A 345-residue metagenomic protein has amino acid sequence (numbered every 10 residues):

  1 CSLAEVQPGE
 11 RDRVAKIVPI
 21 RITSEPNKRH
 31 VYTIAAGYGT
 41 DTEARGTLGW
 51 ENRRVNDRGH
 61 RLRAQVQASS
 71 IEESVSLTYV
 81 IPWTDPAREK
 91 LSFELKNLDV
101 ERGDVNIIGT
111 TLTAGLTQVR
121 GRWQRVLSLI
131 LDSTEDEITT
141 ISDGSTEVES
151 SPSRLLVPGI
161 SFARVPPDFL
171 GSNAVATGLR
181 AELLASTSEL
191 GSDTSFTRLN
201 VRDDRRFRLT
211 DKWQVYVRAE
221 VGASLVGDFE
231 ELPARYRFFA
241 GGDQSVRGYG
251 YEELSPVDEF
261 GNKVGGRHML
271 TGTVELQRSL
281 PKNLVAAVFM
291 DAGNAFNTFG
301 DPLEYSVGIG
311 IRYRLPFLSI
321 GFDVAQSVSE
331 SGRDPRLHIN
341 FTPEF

Functional and structural regions predicted by a protein language model:
C1-R180, F207, Q244-G248, L254-K263 (+2 more regions): Gram-negative/organellar outer-membrane beta-barrel architecture
I20-T23, I34-T47, V157-R314, L337: Extended beta-strand-rich architecture
